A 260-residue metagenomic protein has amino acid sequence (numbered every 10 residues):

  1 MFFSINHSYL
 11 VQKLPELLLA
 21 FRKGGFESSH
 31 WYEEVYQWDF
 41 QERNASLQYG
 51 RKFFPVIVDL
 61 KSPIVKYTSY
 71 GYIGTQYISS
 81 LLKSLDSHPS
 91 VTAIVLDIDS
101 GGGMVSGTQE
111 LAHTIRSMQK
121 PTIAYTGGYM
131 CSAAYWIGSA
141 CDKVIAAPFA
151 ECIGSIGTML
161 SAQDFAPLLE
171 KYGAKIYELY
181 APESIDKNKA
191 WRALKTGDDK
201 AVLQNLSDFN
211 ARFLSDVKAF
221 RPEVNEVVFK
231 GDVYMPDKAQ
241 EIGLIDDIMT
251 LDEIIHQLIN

Functional and structural regions predicted by a protein language model:
M1-K120, Y129, A133-A219: Small-residue-centered hinge/linker elements
S69, I156, K230, I245-D246: Short N-terminal micro-motifs specific to bacterial/archaeal maturation and metal-cluster initiation sites
Y125-C131, V228-V233: Glycine-rich beta-to-alpha transition loops that act as phosphate-gripper elements at the mouths of alpha/beta enzyme
A134, M235-P236: Short, hydrophobic alpha-helical packing/hinge segments within bilobed ligand-binding/sensory domains
K175, N225-F229: A short, ordered amphipathic alpha-helix with a cationic face
Y180-K187, D232, L251-Q257: Short linear loop/turn motifs
L203-E226, P236-N260: C-terminal long alpha-helix characteristic of the crotonase
